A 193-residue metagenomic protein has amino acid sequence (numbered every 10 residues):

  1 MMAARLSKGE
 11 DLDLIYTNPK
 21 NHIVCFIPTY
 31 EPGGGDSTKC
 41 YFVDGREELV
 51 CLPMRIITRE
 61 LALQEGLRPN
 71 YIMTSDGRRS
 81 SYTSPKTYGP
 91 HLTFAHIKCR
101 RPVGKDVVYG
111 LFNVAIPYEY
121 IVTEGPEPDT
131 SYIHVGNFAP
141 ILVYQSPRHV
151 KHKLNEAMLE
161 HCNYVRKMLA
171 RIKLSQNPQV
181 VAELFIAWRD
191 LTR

Functional and structural regions predicted by a protein language model:
M1-R193: Eukaryotic intrinsically disordered, low-complexity regulatory linkers and tails enriched in Ser/Thr/Pro
